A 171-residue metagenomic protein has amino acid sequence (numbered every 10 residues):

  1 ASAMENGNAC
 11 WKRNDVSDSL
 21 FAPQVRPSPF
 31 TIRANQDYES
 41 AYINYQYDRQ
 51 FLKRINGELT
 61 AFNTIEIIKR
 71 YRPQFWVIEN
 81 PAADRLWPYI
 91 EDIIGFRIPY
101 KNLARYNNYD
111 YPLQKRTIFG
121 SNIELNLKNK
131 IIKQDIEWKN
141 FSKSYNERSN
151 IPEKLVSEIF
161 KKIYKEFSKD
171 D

Functional and structural regions predicted by a protein language model:
A1-D171: Conserved active-site and SAM-binding loop architecture of S-adenosyl-L-methionine-dependent nucleic-acid
